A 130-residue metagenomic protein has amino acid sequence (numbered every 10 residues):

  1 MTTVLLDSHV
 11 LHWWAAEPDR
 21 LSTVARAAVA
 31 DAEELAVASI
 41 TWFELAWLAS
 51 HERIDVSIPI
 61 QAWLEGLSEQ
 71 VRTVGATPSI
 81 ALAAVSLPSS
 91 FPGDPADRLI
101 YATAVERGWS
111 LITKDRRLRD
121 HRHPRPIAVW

Functional and structural regions predicted by a protein language model:
M1-V37, H51-L64, R107, R116-R117 (+2 more regions): Short, well-structured N-terminal submotif of metal-dependent ribonuclease cores
S8-H9, L45, A84, A104: Generic structural signal for small/hydrophobic residues in well-ordered secondary structure, especially within
V10, W47, D97-Y101: Hydrophobic side chains within alpha-helical segments
E17, T41, I80: A generic "binding-loop/recognition-motif" signal
S39-W47: Short, conserved active-site loops that position catalytic residues or coordinate cofactors/metal ions across diverse
F43-E44, L64, L99, R119: Positions that flank functional sites
A49-S50, S86-P88, H123-P126: Short secondary-structure transition/capping segments
S57, S68-R116, A128-W130: Active-site neighborhoods of divalent-metal-dependent phosphate/nucleic-acid chemistry enzymes
